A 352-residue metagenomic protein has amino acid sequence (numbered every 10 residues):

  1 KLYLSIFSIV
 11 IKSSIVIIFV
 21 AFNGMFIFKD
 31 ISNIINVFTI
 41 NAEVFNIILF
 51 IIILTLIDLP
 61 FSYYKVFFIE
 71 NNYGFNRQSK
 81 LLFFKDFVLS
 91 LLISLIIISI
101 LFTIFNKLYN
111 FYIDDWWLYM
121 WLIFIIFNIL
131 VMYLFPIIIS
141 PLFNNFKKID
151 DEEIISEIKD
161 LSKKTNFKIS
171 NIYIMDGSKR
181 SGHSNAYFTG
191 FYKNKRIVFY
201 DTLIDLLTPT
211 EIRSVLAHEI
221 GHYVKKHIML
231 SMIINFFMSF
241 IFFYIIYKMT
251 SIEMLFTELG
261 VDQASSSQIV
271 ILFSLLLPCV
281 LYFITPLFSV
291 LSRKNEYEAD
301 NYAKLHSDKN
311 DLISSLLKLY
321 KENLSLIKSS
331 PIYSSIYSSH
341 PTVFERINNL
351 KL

Functional and structural regions predicted by a protein language model:
K1-A264, P278, F283-L352: Polar-ligand-bearing catalytic/cofactor-coordination segments of membrane-embedded or membrane-tethered inner-membrane
S266-Q268: Acidic/His/Gly-enriched intrinsically disordered linker/tail segments that often contain short helix/coil "MoRF-like"
L272-L276: Alpha-helical transmembrane segments
